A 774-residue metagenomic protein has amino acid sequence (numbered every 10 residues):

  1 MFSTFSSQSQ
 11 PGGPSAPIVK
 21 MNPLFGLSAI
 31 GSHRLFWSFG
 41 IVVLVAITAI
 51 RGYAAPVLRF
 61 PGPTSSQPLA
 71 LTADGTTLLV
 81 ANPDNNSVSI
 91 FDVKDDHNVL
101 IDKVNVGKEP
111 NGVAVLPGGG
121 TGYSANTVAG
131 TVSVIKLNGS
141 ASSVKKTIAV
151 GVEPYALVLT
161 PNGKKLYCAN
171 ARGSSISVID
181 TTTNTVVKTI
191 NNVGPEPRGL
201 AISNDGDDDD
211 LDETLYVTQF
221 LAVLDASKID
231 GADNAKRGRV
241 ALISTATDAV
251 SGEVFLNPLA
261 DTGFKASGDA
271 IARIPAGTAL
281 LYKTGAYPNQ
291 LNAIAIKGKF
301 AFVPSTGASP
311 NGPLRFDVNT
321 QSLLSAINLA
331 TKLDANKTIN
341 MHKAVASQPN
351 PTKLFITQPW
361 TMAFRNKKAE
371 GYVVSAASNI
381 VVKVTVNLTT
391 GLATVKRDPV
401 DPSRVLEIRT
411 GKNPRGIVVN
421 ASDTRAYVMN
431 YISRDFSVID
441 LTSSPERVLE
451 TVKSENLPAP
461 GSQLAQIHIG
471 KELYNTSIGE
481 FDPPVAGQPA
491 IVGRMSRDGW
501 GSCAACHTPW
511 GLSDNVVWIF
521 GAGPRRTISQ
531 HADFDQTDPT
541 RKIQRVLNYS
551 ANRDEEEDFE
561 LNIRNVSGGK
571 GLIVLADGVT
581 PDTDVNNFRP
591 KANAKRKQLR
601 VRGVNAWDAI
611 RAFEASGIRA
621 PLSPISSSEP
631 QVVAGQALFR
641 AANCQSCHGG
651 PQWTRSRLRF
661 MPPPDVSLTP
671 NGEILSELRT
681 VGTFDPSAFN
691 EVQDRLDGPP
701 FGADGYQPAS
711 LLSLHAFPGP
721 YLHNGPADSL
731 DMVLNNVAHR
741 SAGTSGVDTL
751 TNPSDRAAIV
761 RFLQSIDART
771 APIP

Functional and structural regions predicted by a protein language model:
M1-S32: N-terminal secretory signal peptides that target proteins for export/translocation
S6-S9, S28-A29, G40-V43, K94 (+4 more regions): Prokaryotic Sec-type signal peptides and long signal-anchor helices with extended Leu/Ile/Val-rich h-regions
S9-P11, R34-L35, G52, G199 (+2 more regions): Positively charged, low-complexity intrinsically disordered regions
G12-P14, W37, L71: Alpha-helical and His/Cys-centered functional microenvironments
W37-R51: Bacterial N-terminal signal peptides
G52-G479: Predominantly soluble domains enriched in secretory-pathway, periplasmic, or organellar proteins
A222, G263-K265, Q290-P774: Periplasmic c-type cytochrome electron-transfer domains
